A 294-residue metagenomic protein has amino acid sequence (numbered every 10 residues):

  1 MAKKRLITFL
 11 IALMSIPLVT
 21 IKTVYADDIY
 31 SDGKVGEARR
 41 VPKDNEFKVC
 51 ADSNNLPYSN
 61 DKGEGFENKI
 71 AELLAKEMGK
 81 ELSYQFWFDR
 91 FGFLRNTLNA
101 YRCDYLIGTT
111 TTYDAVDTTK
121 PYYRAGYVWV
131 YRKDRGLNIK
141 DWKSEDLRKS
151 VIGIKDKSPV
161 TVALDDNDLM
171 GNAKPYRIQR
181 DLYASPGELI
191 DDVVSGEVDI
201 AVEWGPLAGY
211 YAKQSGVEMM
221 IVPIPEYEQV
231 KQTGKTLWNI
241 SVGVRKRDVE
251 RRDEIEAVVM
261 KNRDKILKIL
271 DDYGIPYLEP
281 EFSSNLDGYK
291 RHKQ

Functional and structural regions predicted by a protein language model:
A2-F9: Bacterial N-terminal signal peptides that target proteins for export
I16-T23: C-terminal segment of classical bacterial N-terminal signal peptides
A26-D114, L182-Y183, Y273-P276: Extracytoplasmic small-molecule ligand-binding "clamshell" domains of the periplasmic binding protein/Venus flytrap
D27-D32, G65-E77, R135-L137, W142-P159 (+2 more regions): Extended ligand-binding regions for polar small-molecule ligands
S53-P57, D61-K76, W129-S185, I200 (+2 more regions): Bilobed "Venus flytrap"/periplasmic-binding protein-like clamshell domains and structurally analogous long
A71, G92-T97, S185-D192, V198 (+1 more regions): Short, hydrophobic alpha-helical packing/hinge segments within bilobed ligand-binding/sensory domains
E72, K76-E77, E81-D146, K157 (+3 more regions): Acidic, polar ligand-binding/catalytic clefts
A75-K80, N99, C103, D134 (+7 more regions): Sec-exported extracytoplasmic/periplasmic mature domains
